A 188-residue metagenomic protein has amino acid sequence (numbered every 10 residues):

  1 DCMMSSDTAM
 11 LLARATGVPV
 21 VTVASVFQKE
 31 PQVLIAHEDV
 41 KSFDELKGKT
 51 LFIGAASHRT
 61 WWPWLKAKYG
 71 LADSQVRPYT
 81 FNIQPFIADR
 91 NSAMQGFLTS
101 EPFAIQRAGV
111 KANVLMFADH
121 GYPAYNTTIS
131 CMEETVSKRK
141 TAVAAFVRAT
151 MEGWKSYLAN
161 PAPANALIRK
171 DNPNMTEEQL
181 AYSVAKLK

Functional and structural regions predicted by a protein language model:
D1-T99, L115-M116, P123: Short, glycine-/small- and polar/acidic-enriched structural segments that line small-molecule recognition paths
Q32-K41, N126-A142: A bilobed periplasmic-binding-protein/Venus flytrap-type ligand-binding module shared by bacterial periplasmic
G48-L51, D89-S92, E134-V136, M151-S156: Second-shell loop/turn segments in exported
Q95, A124-E133, V147-M151: Active-site-proximal catalytic alpha-helix in oxidoreductases
D119-Y122, S137: Short, solvent-exposed loop/beta-turn-alpha elements that line the ligand-binding surface or hinge of extracytoplasmic
S137-K188: Secondary-structure end/capping motifs
